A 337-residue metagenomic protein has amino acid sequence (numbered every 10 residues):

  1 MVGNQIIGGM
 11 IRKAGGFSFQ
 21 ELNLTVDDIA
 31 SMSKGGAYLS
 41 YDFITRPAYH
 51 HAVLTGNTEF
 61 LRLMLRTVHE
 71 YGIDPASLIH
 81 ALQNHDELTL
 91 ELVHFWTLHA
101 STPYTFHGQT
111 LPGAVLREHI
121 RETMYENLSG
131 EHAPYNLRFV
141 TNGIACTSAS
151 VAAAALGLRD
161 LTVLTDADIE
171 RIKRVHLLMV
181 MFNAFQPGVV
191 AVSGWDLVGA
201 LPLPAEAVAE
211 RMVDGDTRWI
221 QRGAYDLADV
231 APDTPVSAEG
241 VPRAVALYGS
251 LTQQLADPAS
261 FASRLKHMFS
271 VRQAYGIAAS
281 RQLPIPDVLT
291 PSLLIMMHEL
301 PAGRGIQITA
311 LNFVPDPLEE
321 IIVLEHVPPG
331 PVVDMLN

Functional and structural regions predicted by a protein language model:
M1-L82, V93-G108, G199-A231: Active-site-proximal helices and loops of the catalytic beta/alpha 8
R12-E21, V190-G194, G276-L283, G330-D334: Acidic/polar loop patches that form or flank catalytic/metal-binding clefts of enzymes that bind anionic ligands
G16-E21, M297-L300, G305, I322: Catalytic cores of nucleotide-enabled group-transfer and carboxylate-activating enzymes in metabolic and assembly-line
Y49-H51, G303-I306, N337: Short, surface-exposed beta-strand/loop "edge" segments at domain boundaries and coil↔beta transitions
G72, L78-I79, Q83-Q307, F313-P317: Loop/helix patches that line or flank the sugar-binding groove of alpha-linked glycan CAZymes
F313-N337: C-terminal beta-sandwich/jelly-roll accessory domains of carbohydrate-active enzymes
